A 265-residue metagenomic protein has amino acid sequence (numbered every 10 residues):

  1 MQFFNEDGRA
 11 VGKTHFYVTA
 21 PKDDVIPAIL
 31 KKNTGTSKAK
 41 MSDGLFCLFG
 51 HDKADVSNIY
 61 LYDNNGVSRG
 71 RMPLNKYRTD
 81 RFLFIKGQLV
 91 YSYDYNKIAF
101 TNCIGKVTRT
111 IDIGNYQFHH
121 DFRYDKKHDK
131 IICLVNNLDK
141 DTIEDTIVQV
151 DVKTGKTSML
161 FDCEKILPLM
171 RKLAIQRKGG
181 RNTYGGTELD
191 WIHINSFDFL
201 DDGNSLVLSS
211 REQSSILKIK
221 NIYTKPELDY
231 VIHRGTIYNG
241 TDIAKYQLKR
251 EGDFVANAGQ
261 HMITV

Functional and structural regions predicted by a protein language model:
Q2-V265: Histidine-/acidic-rich catalytic cores in large beta-rich domains
